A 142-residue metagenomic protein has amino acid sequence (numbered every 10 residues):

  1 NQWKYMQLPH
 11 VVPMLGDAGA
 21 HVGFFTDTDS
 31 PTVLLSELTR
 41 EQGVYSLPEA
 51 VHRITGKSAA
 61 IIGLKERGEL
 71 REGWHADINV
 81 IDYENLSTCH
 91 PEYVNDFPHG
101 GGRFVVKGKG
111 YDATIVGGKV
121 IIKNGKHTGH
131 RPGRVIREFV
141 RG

Functional and structural regions predicted by a protein language model:
W3-N85: His/Asp/Glu-enriched, well-ordered alpha-helical/loop segment that forms or immediately abuts the divalent-metal
K4-V11, G16, V80-K126, H130-P132: C-terminal cap of metal-dependent C-N hydrolases
F24-F25, F97, F104, F139: Phenylalanine-focused residue identity feature
E37-E41, R103-K107, E138-R141: Glycine-rich loops and low-complexity Gly/Arg-rich segments that provide flexible linkers or classic glycine-based
G63-K65, R71, V105, K123 (+1 more regions): Generic, ordered loop/turn and secondary-structure boundary motif
G129-G142: Short, surface-exposed, low-complexity cationic segments
